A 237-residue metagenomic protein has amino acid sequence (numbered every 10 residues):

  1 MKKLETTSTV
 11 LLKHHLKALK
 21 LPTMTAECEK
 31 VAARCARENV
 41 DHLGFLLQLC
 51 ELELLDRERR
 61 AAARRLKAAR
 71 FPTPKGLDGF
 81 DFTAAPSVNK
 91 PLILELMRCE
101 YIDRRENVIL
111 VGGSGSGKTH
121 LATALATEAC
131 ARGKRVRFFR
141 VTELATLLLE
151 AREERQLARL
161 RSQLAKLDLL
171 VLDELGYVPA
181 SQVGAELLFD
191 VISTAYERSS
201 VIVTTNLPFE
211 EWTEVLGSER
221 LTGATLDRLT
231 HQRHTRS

Functional and structural regions predicted by a protein language model:
M1-H14, S162: Intrinsically disordered, low-complexity and often Lys/Arg-enriched segments
K2-T6, A18-L21, C35-L43, L52 (+6 more regions): Conserved phosphate/pyrophosphate-binding and hydrolysis machinery centered on Walker-type P-loop NTPases, extending
L11-H14, K30-R34, G79, N107-V111 (+1 more regions): Short hinge/gating elements
K13, K17, L21-T73: Interdomain "pre-motor" coupling segment immediately N-terminal to P-loop NTPase/helicase cores
R57-G112: Extended interfacial segments that mediate partner engagement and assembly in macromolecular machines
V88-K166, T213: Conserved P-loop
R135, F139, E143-L169, L175-S237: Replace "adjacent to P-loop NTPase cores in ATP/GTP-dependent enzymes" with "adjacent to NTP-binding cores
